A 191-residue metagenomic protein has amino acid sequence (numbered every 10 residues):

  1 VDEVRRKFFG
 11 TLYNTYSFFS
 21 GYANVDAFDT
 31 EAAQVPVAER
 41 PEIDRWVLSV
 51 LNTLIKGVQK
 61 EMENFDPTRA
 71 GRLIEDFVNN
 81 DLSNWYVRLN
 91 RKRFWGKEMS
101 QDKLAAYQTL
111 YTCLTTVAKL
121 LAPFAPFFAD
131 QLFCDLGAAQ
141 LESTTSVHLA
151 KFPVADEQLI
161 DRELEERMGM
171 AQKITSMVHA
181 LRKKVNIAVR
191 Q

Functional and structural regions predicted by a protein language model:
V4-K7: Catalytic nucleotidyl-transfer cores of nucleotide-processing enzymes
F9, V25-Q59, R88-M177, K184-V185: Acidic, turn-prone loop/beta-hairpin segments
L12: Extended, charge-enriched "interface" segments that sit outside catalytic cores
M62-R69: Short helix-adjacent coil turns
G71-E75: Aromatic-lined ligand-binding clefts that engage carbohydrates, nucleic acids, or primary amines
V78-N79: Hydrophobic residues within the alpha-helices of tandem HEAT/HEAT-like
I187-Q191: Short glycine-rich, basic-tinged beta-strand/loop micro-motifs
